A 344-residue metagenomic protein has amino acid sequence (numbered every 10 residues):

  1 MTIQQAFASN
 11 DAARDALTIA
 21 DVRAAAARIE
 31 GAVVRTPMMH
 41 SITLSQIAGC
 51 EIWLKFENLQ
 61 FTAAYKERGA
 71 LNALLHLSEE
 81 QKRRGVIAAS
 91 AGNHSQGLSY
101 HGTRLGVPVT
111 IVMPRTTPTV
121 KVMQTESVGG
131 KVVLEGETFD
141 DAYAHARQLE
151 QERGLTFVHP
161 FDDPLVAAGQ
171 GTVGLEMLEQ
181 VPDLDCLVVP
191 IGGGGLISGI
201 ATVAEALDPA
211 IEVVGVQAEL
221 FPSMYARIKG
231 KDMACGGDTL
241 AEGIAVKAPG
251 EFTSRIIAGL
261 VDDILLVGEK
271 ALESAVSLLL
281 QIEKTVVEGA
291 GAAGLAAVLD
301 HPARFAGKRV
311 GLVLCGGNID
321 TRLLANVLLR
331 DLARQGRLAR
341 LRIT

Functional and structural regions predicted by a protein language model:
M1-T344: PLP-dependent amino-acid enzyme catalytic core
